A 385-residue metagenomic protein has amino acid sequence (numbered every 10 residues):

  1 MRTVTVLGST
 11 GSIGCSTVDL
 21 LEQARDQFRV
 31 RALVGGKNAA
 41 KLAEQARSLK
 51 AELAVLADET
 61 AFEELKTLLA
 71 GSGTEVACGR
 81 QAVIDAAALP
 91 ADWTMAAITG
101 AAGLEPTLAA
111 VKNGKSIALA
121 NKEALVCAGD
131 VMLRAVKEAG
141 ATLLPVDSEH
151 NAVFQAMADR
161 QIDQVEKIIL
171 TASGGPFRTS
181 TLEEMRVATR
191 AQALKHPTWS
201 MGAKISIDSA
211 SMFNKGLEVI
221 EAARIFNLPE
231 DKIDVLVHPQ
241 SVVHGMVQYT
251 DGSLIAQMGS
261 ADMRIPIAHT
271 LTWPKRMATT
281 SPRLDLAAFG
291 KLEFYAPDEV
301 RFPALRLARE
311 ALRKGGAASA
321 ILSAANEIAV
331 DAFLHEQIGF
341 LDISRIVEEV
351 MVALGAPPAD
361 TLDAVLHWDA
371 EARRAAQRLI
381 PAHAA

Functional and structural regions predicted by a protein language model:
M1-A385: Catalytic, metal-anchored helix/loop core of enzyme active sites in primary metabolism
